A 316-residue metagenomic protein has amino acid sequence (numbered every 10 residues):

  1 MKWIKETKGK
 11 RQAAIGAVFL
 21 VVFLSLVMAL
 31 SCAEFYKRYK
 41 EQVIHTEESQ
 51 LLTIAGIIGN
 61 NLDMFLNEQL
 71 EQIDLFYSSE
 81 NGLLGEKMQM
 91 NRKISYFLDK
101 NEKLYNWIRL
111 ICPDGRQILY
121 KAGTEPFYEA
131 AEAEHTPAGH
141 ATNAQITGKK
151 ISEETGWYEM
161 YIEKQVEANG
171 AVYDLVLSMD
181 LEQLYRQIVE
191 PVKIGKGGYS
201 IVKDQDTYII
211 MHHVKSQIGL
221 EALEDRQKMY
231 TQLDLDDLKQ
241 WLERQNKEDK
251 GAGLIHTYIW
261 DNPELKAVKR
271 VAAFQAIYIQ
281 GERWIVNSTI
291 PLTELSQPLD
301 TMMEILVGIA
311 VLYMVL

Functional and structural regions predicted by a protein language model:
K2-E41, H45, A122, L306-L316: Extreme N-terminal signal-anchor transmembrane helix of membrane signaling/transducer proteins, especially in bacteria
G9-K10, V43, L184-V192, I290-Y313: Membrane-interface helix-start motif
A14-A17, S31, F35-I54, I58-F65 (+4 more regions): Juxtamembrane interface helices immediately C-terminal to a transmembrane segment
L52-I57, N61-R92, I111-E125, E182: Extracellular/periplasmic ligand-binding regions of membrane signal-transduction receptors
N61, R92-N101, Q187-V192, Q240-Q245: Amphipathic alpha-helical regulatory segments at dimerization interfaces that relay allosteric signals between sensory
K87-S95, K121-S152, Q217-I259: Extracytoplasmic/periplasmic sensor domains and loops in membrane signaling proteins
D99-W107, P113-P191, K196, D204: Extracytoplasmic/periplasmic ligand-binding sensor regions of membrane-associated signaling proteins
Y173, M229-E304: Extracellular/periplasmic juxtamembrane segments that couple receptor/chemosensory ectodomains to their
